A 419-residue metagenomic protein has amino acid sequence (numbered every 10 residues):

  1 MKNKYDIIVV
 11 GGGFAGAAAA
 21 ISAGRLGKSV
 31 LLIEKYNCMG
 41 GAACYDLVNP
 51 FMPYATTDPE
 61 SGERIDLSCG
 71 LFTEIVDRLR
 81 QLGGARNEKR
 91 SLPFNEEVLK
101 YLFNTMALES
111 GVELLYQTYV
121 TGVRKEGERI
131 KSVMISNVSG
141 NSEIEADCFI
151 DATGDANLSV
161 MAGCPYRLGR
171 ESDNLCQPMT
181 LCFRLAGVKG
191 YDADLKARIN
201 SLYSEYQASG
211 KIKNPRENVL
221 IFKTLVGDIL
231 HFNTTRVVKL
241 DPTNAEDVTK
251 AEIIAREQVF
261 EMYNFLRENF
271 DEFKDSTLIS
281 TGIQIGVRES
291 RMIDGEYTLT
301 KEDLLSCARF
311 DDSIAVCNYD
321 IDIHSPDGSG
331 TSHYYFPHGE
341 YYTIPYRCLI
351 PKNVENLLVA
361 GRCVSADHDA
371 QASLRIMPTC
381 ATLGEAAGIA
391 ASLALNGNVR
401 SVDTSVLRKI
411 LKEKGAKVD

Functional and structural regions predicted by a protein language model:
K2-G13: Beta1/beta-strand and adjacent pyrophosphate-binding region of the FAD-binding site in flavoprotein oxidoreductases
Y5, G27, A146-D147: Short, well-ordered alpha-helix to beta-strand connector turns
I8-V10, A19, G24, E128: Membrane-embedded transmembrane-helix bundle of lipid-linked glycan/lipid transferases
G16: N-terminal Rossmann-fold NAD(P) dinucleotide-binding loop
S22, K28-S29, E34-G122, E126 (+1 more regions): Conserved N-terminal/central alpha/beta ligand/cofactor-binding core
A42, N137, N141-C148, A152-D419: Flavin (FAD/FMN)-binding glycine-rich loop and adjacent Rossmann-like elements that form
R124-E143: Conserved beta-strand-loop-beta-strand element in the redox core of flavoprotein oxidoreductases
